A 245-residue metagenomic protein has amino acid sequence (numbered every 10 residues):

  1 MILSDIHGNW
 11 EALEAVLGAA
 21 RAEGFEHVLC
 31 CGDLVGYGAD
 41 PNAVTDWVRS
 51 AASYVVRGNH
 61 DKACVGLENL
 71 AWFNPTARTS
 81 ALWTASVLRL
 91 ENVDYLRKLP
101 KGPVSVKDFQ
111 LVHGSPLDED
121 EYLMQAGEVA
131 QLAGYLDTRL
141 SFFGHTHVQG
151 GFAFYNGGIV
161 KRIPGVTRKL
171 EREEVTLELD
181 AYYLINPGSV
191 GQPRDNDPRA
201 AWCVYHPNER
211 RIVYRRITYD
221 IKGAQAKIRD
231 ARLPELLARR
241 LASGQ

Functional and structural regions predicted by a protein language model:
M1-H7, D108-S115, L184-G188: Active-site-proximal beta-strand elements of phosphoester/diester hydrolases
M1-V93: Core catalytic region of metal-dependent phosphoesterases/phosphodiesterases, especially metallo-beta-lactamase-like
I2, V55, S141, L184-N186 (+1 more regions): Conserved beta-strand scaffold positions in the cores of enzyme catalytic domains, especially in NTP/NDP-utilizing
H7-A12, G36-G38, H60-V65, P103-V104 (+3 more regions): Active-site environment of divalent metal-dependent phosphoester hydrolases
A19-A20, T45-V48, W72-F73, E128-V129 (+2 more regions): Glycine-rich, phosphate-binding/catalytic loops in enzymes
G24, V87-F154, Q245: His/acidic metal-ligating clusters that form di-metal
L67-E68, Y122, F152-Y155, Q225-K227: Short, well-ordered secondary-structure micro-motifs
N156-Q245: Acidic, His/Gly-rich catalytic cores of divalent-metal-dependent hydrolytic chemistry
